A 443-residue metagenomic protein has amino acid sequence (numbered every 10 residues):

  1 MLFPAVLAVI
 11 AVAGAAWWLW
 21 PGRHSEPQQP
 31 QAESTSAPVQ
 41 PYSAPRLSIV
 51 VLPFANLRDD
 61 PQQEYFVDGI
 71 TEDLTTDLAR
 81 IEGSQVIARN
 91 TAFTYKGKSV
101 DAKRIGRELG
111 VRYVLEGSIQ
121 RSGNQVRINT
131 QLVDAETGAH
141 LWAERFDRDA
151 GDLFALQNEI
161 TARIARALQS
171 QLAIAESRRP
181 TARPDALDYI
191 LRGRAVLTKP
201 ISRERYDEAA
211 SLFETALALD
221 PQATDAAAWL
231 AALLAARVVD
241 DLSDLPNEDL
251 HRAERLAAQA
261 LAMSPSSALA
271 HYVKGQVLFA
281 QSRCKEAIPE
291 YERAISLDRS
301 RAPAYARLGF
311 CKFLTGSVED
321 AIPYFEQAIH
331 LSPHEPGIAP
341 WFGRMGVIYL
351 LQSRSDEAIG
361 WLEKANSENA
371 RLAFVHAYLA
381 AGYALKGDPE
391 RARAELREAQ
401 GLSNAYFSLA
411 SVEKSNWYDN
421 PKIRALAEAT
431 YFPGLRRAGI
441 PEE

Functional and structural regions predicted by a protein language model:
L2, V6-L7, A11-E357, W361-K386 (+2 more regions): Acidic, proline/glycine-rich low-complexity intrinsically disordered segments
Q169, A173, T198, G401-N404 (+3 more regions): Generic surface-pattern signal
R178-P180, S243, P340, A405-I423: Acidic, Ser/Thr-rich low-complexity linear motifs
A377, A394-R397, A429: A generic structural signal for well-ordered alpha-helical surface patches
A384-F407: TPR/TPR-like (Sel1-like) alpha-helical repeat modules
L409-E443: Terminal, low-structured helical/coil segments at or just beyond the last alpha-helical repeat
